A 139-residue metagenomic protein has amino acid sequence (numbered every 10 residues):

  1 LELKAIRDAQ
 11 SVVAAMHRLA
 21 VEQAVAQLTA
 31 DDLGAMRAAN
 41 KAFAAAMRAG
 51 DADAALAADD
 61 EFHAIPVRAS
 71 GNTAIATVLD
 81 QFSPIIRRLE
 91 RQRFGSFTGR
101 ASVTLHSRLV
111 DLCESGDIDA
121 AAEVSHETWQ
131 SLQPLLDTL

Functional and structural regions predicted by a protein language model:
L1, R87, Q133-P134: Short secondary-structure transition/capping segments
K4-A5, A9-L28, D60-S96: Hydrophobic, amphipathic alpha-helical faces that serve as interaction scaffolds
K4-R7, M47-A54: Short N-terminal helix-initiation segments at or just after the protein's N-terminus
V12, D32-A35, A54, A58 (+4 more regions): Residue-level detector of well-ordered alpha-helical segments, enriched for hydrophobic/aromatic packing positions
M16-R48: Amphipathic alpha-helical dimerization/coiled-coil segments that flank or bridge DNA-binding/regulatory modules
L19, L33, L79, L109-L112: Generic leucine side-chain signal with a strong bias for well-ordered alpha-helical environments
R37-A44, A49, E61, R91-L139: C-terminal all-alpha effector/ligand-binding and dimerization domain of prokaryotic HTH-type transcriptional repressors
